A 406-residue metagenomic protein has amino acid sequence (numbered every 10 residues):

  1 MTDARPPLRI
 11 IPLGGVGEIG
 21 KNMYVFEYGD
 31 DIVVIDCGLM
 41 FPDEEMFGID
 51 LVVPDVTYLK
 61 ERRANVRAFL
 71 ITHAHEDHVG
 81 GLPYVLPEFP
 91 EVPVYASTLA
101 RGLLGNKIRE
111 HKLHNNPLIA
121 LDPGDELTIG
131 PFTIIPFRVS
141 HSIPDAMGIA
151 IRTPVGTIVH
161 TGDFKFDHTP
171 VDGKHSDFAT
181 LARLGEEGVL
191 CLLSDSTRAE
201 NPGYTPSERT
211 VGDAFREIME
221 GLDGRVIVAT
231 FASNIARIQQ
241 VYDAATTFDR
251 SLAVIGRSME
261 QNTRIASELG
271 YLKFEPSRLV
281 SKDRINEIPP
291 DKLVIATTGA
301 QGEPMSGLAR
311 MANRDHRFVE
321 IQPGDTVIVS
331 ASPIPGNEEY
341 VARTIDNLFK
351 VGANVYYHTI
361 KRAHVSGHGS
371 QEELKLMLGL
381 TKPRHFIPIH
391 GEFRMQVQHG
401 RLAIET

Functional and structural regions predicted by a protein language model:
M1-P6, E18, Q239, D243 (+2 more regions): C-terminal regulatory/interaction regions
T2-L70, H75-E287, S306-E320, E339-R343: His/Asp/Glu-rich metal-coordinating catalytic cores of metallo-dependent phosphodiesterases/hydrolases acting on
